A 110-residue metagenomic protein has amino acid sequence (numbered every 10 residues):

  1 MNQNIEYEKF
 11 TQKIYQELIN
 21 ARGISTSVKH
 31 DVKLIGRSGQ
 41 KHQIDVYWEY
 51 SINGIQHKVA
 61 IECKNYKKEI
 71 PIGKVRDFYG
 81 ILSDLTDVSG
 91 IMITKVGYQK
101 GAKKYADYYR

Functional and structural regions predicted by a protein language model:
M1-R110: Mixed-charge (Asp/Glu-Lys/Arg
